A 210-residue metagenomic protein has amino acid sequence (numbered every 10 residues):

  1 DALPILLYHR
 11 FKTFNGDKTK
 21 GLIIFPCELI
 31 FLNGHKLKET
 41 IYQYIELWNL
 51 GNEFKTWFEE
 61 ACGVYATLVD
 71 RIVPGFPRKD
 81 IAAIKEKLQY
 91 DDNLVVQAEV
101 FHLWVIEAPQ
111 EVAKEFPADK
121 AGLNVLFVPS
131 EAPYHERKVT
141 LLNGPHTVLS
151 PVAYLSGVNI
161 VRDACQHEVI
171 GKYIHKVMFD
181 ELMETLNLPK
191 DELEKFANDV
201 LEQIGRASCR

Functional and structural regions predicted by a protein language model:
A2-R210: Substrate/ligand-engaging "lid" and interaction regions
